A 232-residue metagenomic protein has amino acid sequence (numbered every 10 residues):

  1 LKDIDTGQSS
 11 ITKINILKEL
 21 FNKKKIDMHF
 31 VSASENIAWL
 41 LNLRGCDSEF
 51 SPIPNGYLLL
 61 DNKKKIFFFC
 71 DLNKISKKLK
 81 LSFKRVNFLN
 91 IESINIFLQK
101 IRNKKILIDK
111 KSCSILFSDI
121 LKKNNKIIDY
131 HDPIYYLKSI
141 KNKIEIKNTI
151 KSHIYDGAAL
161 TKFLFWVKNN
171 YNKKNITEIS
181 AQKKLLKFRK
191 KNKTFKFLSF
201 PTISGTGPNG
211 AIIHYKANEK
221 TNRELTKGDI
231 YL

Functional and structural regions predicted by a protein language model:
L1-L232: Active-site neighborhoods and metal-handling regions in enzymes and metal-associated proteins
